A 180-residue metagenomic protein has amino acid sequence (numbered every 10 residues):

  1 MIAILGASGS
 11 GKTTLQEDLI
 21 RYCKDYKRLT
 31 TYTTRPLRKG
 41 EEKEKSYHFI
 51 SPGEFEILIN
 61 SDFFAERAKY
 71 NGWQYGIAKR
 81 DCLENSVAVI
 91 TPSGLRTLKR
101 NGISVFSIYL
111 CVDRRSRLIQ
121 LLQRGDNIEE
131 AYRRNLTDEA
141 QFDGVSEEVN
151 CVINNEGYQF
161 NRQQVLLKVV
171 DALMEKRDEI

Functional and structural regions predicted by a protein language model:
I4: Hydrophobic anchor at the beta1->P-loop junction of P-loop NTPases
A7: P-loop (Walker A) phosphate-binding loop of NTP-binding proteins
S10: ATP-binding Walker
T13: Walker A/P-loop
R21-L29: Post-Walker A helix-loop "phosphate-sensing" segment adjacent to the P-loop in P-loop NTPases
T33-S86, I90: ATP-dependent small-molecule kinase phosphotransfer cores that center on conserved nucleotide phosphate-binding segments
V87-T91, R100-R124: Conserved phosphate-donor/acceptor-positioning beta-strand/loop module used by diverse small-molecule
D126-I180: Small-molecule kinase domains that catalyze NTP-dependent phosphoryl transfer to phosphate-bearing small molecules
